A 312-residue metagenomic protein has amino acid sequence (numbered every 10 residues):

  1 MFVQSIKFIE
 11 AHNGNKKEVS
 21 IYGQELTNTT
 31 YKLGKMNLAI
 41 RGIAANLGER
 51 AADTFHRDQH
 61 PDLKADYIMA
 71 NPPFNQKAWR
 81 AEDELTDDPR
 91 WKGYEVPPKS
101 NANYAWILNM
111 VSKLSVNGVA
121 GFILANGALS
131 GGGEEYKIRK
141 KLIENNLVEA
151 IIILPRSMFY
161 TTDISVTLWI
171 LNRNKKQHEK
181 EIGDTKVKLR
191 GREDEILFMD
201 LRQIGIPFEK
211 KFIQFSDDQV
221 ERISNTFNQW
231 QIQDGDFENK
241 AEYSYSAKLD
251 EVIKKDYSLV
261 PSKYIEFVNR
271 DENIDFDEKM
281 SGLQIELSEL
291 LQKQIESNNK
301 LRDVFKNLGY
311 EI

Functional and structural regions predicted by a protein language model:
M1-A70, N75-K77, E82-L85, R90-W91 (+4 more regions): Conserved S-adenosyl-L-methionine
E10, A39, I43, P73 (+12 more regions): Hydrophobic alpha-helix feature that most strongly marks membrane-spanning transmembrane helices and their immediate
G23-T27, Y67, V96-S100, V111 (+3 more regions): Hydrophobic alpha-helical scaffolding
R80-N101, N126-E134, P155-T161, K211-F215 (+1 more regions): Short, contiguous acidic/charged loop-to-helix segments that flank catalytic cores in large enzymes
P98-L171: Conserved Class I SAM-dependent methyltransferase catalytic core
Y160-Y257: Flexible, glycine-/basic-rich loop-and-beta segments that form/coincide with the SAM-dependent methyltransferase
F237-I312: Non-catalytic DNA-recognition/assembly elements of restriction-modification systems
